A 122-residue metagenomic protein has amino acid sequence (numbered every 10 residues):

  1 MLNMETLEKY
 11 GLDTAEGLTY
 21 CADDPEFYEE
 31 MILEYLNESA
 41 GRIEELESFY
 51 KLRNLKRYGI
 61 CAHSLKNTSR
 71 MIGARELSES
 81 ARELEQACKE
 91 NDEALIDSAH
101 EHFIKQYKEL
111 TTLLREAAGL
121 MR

Functional and structural regions predicted by a protein language model:
M1-R122: Two-component system phosphorelay core
